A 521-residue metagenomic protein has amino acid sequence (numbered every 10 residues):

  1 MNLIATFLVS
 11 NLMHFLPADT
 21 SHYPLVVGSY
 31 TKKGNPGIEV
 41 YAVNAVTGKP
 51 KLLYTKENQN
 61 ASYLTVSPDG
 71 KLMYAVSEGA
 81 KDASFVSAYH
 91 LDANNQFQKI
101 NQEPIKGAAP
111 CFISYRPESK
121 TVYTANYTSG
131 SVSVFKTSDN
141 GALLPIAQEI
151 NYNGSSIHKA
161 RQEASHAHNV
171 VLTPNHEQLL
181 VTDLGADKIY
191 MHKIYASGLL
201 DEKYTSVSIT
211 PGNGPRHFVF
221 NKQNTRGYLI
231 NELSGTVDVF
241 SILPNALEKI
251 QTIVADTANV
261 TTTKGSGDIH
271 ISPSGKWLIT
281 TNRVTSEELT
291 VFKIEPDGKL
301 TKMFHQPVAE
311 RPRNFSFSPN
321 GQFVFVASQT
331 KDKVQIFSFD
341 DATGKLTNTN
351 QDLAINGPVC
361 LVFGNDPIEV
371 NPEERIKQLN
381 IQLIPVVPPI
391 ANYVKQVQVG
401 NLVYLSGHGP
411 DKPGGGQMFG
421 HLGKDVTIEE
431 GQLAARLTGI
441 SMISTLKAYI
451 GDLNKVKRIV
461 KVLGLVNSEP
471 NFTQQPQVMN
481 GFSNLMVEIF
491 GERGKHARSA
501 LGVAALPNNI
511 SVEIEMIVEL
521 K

Functional and structural regions predicted by a protein language model:
T31-G34, G79-D82, T128-S131, A186-D187 (+3 more regions): Short glycine/acidic-enriched loop and turn motifs that connect beta-strands
G34, N58-D69, K106-P117, N153-E177 (+4 more regions): Beta-rich, blade/repeat-based domains predominating in secreted/periplasmic proteins but also intracellular
A42-T47, Y89-N95, V134-P145, H192-L199 (+3 more regions): Short loop/turn segments immediately following beta-strands, especially the blade-tip and inter-blade linker loops
K51-K56, Q98-P104, G154-A160, E202-S208 (+3 more regions): A short beta-strand motif characteristic of beta-propeller blades
K51-S119: Blade-loop segments of beta-propeller domains
Q96-N169: Asp-box/WD-like beta-propeller blade repeats and closely related beta-sheet repeat scaffolds
I368-K521: Short, polar/acidic, helix-capping and beta-turn segments at strand->helix junctions that line the mouths
